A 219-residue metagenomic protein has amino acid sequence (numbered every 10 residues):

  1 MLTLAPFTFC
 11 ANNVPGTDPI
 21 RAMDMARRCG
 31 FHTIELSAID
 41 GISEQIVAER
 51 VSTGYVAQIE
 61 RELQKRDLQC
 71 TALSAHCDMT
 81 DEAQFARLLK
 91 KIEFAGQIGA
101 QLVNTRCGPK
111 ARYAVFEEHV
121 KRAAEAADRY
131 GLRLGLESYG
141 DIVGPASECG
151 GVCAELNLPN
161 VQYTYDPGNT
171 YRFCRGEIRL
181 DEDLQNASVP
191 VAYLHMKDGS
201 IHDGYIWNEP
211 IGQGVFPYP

Functional and structural regions predicted by a protein language model:
M1-L102, D128, L158, Q162: N-terminal pre-domain/capping segments
A5-F7, L102, R122-V215: Acidic/histidine-rich catalytic cores of soluble enzymes
N13-P15, A38-D40, H76-M79, C107-A111 (+3 more regions): Active-site-proximal loop/turn and secondary-structure-junction residues that shape catalytic pockets, frequently
V14-T17, G54, A83, G144 (+2 more regions): Residue-level signal for the nucleotide or nucleotide-sugar donor/cofactor binding architecture
R21-M25, Y55-E62, R87-F94, H119-A123 (+4 more regions): A general structural detector for well-ordered alpha-helical segments in enzyme core domains, enriched
I46-R50, E82-A86, A114-V115, C174-E177 (+1 more regions): Short, solvent-exposed loop/turn segments at secondary-structure boundaries
V51-G54, A111-V120, P145: Active-site-adjacent beta->alpha loops and helix N-cap segments on the catalytic face of soluble alpha/beta enzymes
K90-V115, R172-R175: Repeat-unit-sized solenoid/scaffold elements
